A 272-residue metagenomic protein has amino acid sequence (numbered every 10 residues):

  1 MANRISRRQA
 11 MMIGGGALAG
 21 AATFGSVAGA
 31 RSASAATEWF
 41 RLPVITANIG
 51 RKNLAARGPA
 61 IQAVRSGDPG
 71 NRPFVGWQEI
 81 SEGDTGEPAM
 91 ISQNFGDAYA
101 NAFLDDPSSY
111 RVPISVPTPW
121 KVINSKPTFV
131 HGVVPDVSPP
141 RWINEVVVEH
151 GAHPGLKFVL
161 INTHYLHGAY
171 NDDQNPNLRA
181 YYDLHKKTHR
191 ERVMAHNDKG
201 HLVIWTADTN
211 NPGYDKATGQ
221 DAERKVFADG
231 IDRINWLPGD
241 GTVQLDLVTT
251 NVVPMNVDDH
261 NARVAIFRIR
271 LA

Functional and structural regions predicted by a protein language model:
N3-R4, R8-M11, S138, V193-I204 (+1 more regions): Metal-dependent phosphoester-hydrolase catalytic domains
R4-R8, M12-G20, F24-Q93, N261 (+1 more regions): N-terminal, active-site-proximal structural segment of metallo-dependent hydrolase catalytic domains
E38-W39, G151-L156, T242-V243, A272: Short, solvent-exposed loop/turn segments that connect beta-strands within catalytic domains and beta-strand-rich
W39-N53, N124-T128, L156-A169: Active-site-proximal beta-strand elements of phosphoester/diester hydrolases
L42-I49, I61-E87, S115, V146 (+4 more regions): Active-site beta-strand/loop signature of hydrolases that rely on acidic residues for catalysis
V44-A60, P135-V137, L166-Y181: Acidic/histidine-rich helix-loop elements that form or flank divalent-metal/phosphate-binding sites at the catalytic
G76-K157, P254: Structured beta-strand-rich core segments of catalytic domains in phosphoester-bond hydrolases
Q78, L166, L237: Conserved residues at the C-terminal ends of beta-strands
